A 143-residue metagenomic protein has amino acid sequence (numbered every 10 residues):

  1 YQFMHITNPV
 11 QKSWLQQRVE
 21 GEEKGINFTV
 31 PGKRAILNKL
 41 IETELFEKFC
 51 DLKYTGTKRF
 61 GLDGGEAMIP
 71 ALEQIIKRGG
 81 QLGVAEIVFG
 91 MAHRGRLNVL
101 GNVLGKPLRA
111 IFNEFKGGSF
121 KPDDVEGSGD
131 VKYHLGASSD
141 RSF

Functional and structural regions predicted by a protein language model:
Y1-F143: Conserved internal helical-beta-strand scaffold that buttresses enzyme catalytic cores
